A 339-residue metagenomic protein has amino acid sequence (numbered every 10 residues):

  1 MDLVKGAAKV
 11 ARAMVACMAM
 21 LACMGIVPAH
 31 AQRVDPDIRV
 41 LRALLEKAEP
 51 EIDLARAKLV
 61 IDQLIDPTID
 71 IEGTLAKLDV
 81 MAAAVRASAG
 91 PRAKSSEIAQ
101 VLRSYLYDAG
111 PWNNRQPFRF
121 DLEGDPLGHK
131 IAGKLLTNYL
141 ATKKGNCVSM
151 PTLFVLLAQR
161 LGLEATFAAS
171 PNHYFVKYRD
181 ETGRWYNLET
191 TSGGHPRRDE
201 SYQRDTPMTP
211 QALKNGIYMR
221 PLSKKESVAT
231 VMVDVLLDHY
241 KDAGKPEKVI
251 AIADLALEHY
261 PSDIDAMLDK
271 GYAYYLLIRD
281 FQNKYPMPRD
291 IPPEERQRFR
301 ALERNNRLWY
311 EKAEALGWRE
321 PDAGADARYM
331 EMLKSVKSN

Functional and structural regions predicted by a protein language model:
M1-V10: N-terminal secretory signal peptides that target proteins for export/translocation
D2, A19-M20, V40: Acidic/proline-rich low-complexity IDRs
A13-G25: Bacterial N-terminal signal peptides
H30-N339: A structural boundary/capping signal
